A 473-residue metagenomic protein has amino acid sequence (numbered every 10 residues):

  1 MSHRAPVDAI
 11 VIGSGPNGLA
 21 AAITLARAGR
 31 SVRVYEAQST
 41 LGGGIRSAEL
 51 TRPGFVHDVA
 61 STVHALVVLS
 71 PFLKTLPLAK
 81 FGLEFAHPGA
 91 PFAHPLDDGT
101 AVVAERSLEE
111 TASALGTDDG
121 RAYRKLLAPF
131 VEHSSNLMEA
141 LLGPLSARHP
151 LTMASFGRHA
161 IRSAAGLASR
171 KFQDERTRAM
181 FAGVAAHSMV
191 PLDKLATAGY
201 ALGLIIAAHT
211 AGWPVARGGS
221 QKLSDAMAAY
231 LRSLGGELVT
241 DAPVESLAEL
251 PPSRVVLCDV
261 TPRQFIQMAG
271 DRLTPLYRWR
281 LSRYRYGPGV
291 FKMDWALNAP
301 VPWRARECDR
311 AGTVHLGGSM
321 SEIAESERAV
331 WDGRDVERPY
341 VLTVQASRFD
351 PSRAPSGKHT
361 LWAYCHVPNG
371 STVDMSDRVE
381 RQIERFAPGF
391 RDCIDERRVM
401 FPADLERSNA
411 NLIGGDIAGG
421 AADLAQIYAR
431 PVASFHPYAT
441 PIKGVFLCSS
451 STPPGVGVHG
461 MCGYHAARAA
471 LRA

Functional and structural regions predicted by a protein language model:
H3-S135, A421: N-terminal glycine-rich phosphate/pyrophosphate-binding loop and immediately adjacent elements
R30-V32, V256, D392: Hydrophobic anchor at the start of a short beta-strand that flanks the dinucleotide cofactor-binding loop
D97-L195: Rossmann-like flavin
S113, R263-A269, A296, P355-Q382: Conserved FAD/dinucleotide-binding core of flavoprotein oxidoreductases
D174-P191, E337-L342, G389-P453: A glycine-rich dinucleotide-binding beta-alpha-beta segment and adjacent secondary-structure elements that constitute
A201-E245: Helical element adjacent to the flavin cofactor pocket in flavoenzyme catalytic cores
G236, T240-A354: Mid-domain catalytic core of redox enzymes that form a hydrophobic substrate pocket/lid adjacent to a catalytic redox
C448-L471: A conserved FAD-binding loop/helix module that cradles the flavin
